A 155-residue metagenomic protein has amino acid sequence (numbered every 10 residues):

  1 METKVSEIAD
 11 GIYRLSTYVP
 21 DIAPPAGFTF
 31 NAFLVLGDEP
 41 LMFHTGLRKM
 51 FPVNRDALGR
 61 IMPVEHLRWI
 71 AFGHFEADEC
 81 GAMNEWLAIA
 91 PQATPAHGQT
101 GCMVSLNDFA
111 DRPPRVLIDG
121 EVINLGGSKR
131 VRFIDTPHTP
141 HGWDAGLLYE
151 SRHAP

Functional and structural regions predicted by a protein language model:
T3-R60, G146-P155: Conserved beta-strand hairpin/beta-sheet module of binuclear metal-dependent hydrolase folds, prominently
E7, Q92-G146: Metallo-beta-lactamase
Y13-L15, A71, A96, R115 (+2 more regions): Hydrophobic/aromatic beta-strand patches that form the interior of the parallel beta-sheet core in alpha/beta enzyme
Y18, F51, G81-M83, S105 (+1 more regions): Active-site-proximal flexible loops/turns
V19, L47-K49, F75-D78, P137-H141: Short beta->alpha connector loops
L41-H44, R68-F72, R132-F133: Short catalytic-loop micro-motif centered on adjacent basic/acidic residues
K49-A96: Active-site metal-binding motif and surrounding structural segment of the metallo-beta-lactamase
